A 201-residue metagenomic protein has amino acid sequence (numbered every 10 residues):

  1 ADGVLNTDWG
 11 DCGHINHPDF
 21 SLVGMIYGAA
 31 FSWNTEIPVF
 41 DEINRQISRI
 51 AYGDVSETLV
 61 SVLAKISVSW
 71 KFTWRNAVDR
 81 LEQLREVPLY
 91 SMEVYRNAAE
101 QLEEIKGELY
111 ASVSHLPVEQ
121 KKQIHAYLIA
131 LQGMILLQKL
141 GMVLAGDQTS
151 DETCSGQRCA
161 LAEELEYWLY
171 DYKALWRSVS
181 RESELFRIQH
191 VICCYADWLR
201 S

Functional and structural regions predicted by a protein language model:
A1-S201: Substrate-binding groove of N-acetylhexosamine-processing glycoside hydrolases
